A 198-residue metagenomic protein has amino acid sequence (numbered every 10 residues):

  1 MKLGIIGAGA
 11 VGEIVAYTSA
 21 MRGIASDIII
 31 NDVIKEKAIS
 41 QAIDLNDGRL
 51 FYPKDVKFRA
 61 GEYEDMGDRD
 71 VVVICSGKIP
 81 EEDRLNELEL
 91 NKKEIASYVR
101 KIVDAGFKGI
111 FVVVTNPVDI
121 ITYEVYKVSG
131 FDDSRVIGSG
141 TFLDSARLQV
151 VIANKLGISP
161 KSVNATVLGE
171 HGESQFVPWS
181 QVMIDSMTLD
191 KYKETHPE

Functional and structural regions predicted by a protein language model:
M1-Q41: NAD(P)+-binding Rossmann beta1-loop-alpha1 motif at the extreme N-terminus of oxidoreductases
K2, D70-V71, I110: Structural motif
Y17-M21, I43, D47, R100 (+3 more regions): Short, well-ordered alpha-helices that flank and scaffold nucleotide-derived cofactor binding pockets
G23, A42-L50, P80, G106 (+2 more regions): Structural signal for hydrophobic packing residues in well-ordered secondary-structure cores of soluble enzyme domains
V33-R69: Conserved N-terminal Rossmann-fold NAD(P) cofactor-binding segment
K54-L90: NAD(P)H-binding glycine-rich loop region in Rossmannoid oxidoreductase-like domains and their noncatalytic homologs
R84-Q149: Rossmann-like NAD(P)(H) cofactor-binding subdomain of soluble oxidoreductases
G140-E198: Active-site-lining helix/loop region of Rossmann-like oxidoreductase modules
